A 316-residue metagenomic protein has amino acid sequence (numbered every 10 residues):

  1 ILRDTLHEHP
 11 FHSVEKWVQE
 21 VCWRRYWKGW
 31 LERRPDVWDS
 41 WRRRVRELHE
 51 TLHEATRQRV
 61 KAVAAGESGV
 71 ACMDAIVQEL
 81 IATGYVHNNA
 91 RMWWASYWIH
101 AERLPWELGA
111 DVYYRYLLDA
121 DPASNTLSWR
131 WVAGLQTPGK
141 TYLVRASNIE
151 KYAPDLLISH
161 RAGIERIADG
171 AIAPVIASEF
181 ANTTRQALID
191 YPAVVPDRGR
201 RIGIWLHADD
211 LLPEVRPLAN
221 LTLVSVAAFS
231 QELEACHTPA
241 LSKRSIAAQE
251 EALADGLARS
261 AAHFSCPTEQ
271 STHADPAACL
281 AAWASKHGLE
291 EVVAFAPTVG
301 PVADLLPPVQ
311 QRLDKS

Functional and structural regions predicted by a protein language model:
I1-P122, W131-T137, V144-D209: Structured secondary-structure scaffolds
I1-Q19, W23, K28-G29, R33-H49 (+3 more regions): Trp/Phe/Arg-rich N-terminal binding region typifying the photolyase-homology
